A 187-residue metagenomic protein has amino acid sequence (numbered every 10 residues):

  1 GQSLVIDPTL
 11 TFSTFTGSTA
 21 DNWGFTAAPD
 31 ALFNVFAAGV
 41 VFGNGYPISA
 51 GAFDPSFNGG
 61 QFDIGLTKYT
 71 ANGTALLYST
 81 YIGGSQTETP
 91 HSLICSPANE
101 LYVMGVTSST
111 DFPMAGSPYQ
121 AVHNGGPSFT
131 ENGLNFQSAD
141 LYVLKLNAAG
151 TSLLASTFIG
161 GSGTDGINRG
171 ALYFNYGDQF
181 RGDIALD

Functional and structural regions predicted by a protein language model:
Q2-D187: A sequence-level/structural motif corresponding to short, flexible coil/turn segments enriched in small polar residues
